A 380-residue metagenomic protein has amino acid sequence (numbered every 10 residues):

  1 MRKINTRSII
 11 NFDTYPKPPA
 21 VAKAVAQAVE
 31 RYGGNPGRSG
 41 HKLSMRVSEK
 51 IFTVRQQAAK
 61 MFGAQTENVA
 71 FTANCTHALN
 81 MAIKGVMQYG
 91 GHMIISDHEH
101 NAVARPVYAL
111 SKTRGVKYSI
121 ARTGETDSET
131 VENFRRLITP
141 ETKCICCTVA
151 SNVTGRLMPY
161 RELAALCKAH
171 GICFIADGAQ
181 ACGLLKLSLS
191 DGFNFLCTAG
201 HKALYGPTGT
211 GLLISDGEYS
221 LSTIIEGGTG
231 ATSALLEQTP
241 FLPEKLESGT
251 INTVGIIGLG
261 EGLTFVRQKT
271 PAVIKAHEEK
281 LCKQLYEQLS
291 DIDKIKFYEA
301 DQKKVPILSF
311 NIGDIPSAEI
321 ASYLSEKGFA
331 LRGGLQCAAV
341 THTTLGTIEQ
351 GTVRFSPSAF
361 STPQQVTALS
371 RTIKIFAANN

Functional and structural regions predicted by a protein language model:
M1-N380: Pyridoxal 5′-phosphate
